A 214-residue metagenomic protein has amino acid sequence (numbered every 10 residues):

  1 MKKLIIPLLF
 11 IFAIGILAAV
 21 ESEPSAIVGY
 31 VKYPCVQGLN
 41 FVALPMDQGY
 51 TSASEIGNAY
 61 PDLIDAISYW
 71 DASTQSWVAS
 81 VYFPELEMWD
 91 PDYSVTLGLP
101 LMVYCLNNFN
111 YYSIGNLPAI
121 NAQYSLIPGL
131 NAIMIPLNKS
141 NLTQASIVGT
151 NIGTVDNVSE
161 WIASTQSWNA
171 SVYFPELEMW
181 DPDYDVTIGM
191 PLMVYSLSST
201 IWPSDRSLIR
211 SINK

Functional and structural regions predicted by a protein language model:
M1-L4: Positively charged n-region of N-terminal signal peptides that target proteins for export
P7-G15: Bacterial N-terminal signal peptides
A19-K214: N-terminal exported-region signature
